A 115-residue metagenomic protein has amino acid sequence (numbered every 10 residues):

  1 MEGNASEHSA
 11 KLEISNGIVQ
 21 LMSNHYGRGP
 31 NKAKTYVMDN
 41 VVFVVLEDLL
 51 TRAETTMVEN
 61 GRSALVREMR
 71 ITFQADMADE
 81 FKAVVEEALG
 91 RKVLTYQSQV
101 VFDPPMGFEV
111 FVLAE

Functional and structural regions predicted by a protein language model:
M1-E115: Interaction-mediating elements
